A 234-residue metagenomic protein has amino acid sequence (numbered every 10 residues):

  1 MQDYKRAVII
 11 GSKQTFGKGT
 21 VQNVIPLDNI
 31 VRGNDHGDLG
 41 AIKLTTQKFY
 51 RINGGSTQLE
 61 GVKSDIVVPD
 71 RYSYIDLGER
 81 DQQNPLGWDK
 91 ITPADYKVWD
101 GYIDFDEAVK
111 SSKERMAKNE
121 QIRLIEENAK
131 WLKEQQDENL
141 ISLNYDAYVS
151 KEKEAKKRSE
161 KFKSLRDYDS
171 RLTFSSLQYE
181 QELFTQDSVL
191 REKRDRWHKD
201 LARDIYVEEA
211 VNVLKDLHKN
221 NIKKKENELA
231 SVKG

Functional and structural regions predicted by a protein language model:
M1-Q2, A210: Cysteine-centered nucleophilic/redox motifs
Q2-K90: Conserved acidic, small-residue-rich alpha-beta core segments centered on
R51-A230: Conserved functional hotspot residues or short segments at active or partner-binding sites across diverse domains
V232-G234: Terminal low-complexity/disordered tails
